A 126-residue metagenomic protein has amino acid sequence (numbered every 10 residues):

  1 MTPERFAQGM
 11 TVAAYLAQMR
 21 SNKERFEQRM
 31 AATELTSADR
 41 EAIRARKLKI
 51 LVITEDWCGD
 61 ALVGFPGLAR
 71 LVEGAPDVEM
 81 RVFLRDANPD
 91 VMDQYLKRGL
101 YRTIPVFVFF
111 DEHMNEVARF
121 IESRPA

Functional and structural regions predicted by a protein language model:
M1-K49, R70-E79, R85, M92-T103 (+1 more regions): Non-globular targeting/processing and membrane-anchoring segments
K49-E55: Short glycine-rich or small-residue beta-strand-to-loop segments that form or flank ligand, phosphate, metal/Fe-S
D56, D86-N88: Short, solvent-exposed coil/turn elements at secondary-structure transition points
D56-V63: Conserved redox-active cysteine motifs that mediate thiol-disulfide chemistry, especially di-cysteine Cys-X(1-2)-Cys
D60, D90-V91: Short acidic/glycine-rich loop or secondary-structure boundary segments that cap or lie
F65-A69: Histidine-anchored nucleotide/phosphate-binding helix
